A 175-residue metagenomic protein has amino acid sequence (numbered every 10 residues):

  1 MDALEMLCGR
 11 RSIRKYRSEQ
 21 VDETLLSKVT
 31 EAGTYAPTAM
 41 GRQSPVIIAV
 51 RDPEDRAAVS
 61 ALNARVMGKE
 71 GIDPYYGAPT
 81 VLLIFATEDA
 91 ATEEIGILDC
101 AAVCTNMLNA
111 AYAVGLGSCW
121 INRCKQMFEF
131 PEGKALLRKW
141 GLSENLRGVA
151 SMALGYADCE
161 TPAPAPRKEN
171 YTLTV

Functional and structural regions predicted by a protein language model:
M1-V175: Acidic, surface-exposed loops and disordered segments
